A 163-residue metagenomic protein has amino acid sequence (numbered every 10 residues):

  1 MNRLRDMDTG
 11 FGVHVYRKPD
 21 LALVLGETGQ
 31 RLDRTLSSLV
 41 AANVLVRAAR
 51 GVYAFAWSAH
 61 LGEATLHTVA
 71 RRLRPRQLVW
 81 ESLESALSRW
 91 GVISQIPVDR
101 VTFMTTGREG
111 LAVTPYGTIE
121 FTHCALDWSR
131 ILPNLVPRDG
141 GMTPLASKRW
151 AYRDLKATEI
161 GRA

Functional and structural regions predicted by a protein language model:
M1-R74: Short beta-edge/loop segments at beta->alpha junctions of small alpha/beta modules that act as binding/recognition
A56-R162: Nucleic-acid-binding surface
